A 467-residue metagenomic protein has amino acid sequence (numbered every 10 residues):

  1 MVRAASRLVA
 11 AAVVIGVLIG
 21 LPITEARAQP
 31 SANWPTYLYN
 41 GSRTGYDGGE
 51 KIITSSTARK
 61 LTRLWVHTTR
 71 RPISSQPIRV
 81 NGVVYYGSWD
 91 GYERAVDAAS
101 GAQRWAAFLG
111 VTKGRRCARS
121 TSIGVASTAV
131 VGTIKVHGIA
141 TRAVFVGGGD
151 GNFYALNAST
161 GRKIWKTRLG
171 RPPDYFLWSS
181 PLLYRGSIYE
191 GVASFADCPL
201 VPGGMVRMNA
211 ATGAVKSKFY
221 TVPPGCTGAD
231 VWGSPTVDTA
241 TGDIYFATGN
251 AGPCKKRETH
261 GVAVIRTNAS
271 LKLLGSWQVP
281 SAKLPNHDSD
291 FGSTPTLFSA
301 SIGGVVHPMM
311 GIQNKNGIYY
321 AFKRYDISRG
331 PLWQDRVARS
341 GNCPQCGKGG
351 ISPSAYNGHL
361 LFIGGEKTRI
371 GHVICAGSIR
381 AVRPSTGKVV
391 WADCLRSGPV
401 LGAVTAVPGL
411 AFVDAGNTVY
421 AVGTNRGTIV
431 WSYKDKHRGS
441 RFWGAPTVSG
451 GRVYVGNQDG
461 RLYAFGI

Functional and structural regions predicted by a protein language model:
M1-A5: N-terminal secretory signal peptides that target proteins for export/translocation
V9-G20: Bacterial N-terminal signal peptides
A10-A12, R27, E190: Compositionally biased low-complexity segments, especially N-terminal hydrophobic helices that form the hydrophobic
I23-E25: N-terminal signal peptide c-region/cleavage motif recognized by signal peptidases
R27-S56: Sequence/structural signature of beta-propeller modules and their immediately flanking N-terminal secretory/stalk
P30, K51-R71, G82-Y85, Y92-V125 (+7 more regions): Extracytoplasmic/lumenal domain signature
R79: Acidic, aromatic-lined catalytic clefts of primarily extracellular/periplasmic carbohydrate-active enzymes that remodel
